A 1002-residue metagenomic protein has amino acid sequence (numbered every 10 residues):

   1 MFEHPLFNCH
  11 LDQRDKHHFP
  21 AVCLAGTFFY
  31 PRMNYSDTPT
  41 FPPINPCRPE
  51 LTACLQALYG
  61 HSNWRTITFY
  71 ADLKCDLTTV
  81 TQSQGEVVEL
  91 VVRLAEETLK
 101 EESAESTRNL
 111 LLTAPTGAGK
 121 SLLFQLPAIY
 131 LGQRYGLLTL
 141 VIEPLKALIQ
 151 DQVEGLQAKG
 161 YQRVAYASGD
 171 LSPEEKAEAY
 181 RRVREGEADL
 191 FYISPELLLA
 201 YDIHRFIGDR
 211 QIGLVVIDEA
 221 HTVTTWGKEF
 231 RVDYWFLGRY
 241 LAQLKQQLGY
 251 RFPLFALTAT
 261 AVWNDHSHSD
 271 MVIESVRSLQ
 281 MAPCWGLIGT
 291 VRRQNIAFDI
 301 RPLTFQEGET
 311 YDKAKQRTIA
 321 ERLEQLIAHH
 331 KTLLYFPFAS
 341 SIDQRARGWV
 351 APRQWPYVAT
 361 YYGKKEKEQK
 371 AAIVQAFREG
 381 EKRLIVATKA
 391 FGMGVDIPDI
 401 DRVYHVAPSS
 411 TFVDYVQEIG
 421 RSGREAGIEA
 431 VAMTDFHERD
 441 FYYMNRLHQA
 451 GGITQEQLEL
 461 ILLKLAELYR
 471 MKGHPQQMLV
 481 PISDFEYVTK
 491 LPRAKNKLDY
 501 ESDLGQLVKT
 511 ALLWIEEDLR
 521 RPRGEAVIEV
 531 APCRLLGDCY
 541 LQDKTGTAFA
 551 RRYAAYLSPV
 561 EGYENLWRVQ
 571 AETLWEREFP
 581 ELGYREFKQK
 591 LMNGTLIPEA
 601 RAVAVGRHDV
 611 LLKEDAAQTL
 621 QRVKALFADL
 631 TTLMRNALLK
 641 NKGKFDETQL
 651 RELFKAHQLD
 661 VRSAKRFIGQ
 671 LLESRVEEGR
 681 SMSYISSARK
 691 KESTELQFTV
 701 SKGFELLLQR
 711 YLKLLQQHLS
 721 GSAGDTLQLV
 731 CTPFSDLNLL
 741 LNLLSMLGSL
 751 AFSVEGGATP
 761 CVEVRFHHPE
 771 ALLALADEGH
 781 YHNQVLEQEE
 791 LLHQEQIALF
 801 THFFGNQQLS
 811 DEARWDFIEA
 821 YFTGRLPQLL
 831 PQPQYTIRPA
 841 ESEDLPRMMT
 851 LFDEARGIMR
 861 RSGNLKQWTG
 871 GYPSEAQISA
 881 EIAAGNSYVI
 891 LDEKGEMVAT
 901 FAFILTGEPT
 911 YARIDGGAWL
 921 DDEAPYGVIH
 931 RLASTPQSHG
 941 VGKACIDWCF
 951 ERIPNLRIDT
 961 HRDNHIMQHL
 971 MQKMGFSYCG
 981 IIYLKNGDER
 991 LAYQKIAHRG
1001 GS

Functional and structural regions predicted by a protein language model:
R48-T113: Conserved pre-motif I regulatory segment
L126-V153, K159-R163: Conserved SF1/SF2 helicase motif Ia
Y166-K176, P195-A200, F336-S340, A359-A371 (+1 more regions): Conserved helicase motor
S172-L214: Conserved helix/coil segment N-terminal to the catalytic DExD/H
T222-I288: Post-DEXD/H (motif II) to motif III coupling segment of the RecA-like Helicase ATP-binding lobe
N264-Q316, R322: Interdomain hinge/linker at the junction between the two RecA-like core domains of SF2 helicases
P302-P337, Q344-G348: Conserved interdomain hinge at the start of the Helicase C-terminal
L326-K331, A339-G363, Q369-L384, K389 (+3 more regions): C-terminal helicase lobe
